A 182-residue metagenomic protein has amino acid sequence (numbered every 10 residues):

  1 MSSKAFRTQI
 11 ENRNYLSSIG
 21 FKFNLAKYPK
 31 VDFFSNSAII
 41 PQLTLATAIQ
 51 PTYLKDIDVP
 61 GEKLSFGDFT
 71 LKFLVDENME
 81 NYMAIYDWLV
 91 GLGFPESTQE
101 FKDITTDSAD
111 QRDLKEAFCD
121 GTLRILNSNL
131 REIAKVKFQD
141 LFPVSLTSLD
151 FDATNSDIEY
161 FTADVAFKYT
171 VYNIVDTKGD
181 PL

Functional and structural regions predicted by a protein language model:
M1-L182: Glycine-rich, low-complexity intrinsically disordered segments
